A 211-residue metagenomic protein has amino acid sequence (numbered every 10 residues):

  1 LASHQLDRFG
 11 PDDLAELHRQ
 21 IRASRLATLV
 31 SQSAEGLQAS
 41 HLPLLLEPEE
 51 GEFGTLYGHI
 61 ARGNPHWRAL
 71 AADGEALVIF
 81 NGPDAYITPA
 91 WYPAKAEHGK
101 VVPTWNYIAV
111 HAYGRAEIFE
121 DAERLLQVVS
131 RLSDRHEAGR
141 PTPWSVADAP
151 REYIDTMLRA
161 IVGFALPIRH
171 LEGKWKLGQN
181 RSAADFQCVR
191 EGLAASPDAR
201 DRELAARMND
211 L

Functional and structural regions predicted by a protein language model:
L1-L211: Binding-site signature for planar aromatic cofactors or substrates
